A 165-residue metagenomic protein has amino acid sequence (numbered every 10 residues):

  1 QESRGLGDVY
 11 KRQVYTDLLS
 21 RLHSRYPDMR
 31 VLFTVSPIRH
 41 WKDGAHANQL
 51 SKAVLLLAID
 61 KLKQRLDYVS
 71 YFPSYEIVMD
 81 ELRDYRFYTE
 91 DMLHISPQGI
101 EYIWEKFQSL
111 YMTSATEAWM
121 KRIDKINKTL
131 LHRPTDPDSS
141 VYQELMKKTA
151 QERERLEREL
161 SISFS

Functional and structural regions predicted by a protein language model:
Q1-Y10: Single conserved hydrophobic/aromatic residue that forms the stacking wall/gate of nucleotide- or nucleobase-binding
R4, I38-Q64: Glycine/proline-rich loop-helix segments at beta-alpha junctions forming the active-site rim of enzyme cores
K11-D17: Active-site glycine-rich loop that binds ribose-phosphate moieties when present
S20-Q49, E81, I123-L130: Active-site segments of SGNH/GDSL-like serine hydrolases that catalyze O-acetyl group transfer/hydrolysis on lipids
R30-L32, A53-D84, K106, M120-K121: Extracellular serine-dependent O-acyl
D84-M92: Short, surface-exposed amphipathic charged segments that create phosphate/polyanion-binding patches used for binding
E90, E101-S165: Conserved catalytic region of serine esterases and O-acyltransferases that act on ester linkages in lipids
S96: Short, conserved phosphate/pyrophosphate- and ester-handling motifs at nucleotide-, phospho-/glycolipid
